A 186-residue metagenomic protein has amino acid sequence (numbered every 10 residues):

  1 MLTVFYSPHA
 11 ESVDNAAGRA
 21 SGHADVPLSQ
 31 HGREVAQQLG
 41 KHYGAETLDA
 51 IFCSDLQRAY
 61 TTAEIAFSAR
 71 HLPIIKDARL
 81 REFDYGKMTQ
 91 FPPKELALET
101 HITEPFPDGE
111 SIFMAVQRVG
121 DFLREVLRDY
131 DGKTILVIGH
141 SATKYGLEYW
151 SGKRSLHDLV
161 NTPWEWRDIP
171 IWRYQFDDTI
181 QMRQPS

Functional and structural regions predicted by a protein language model:
L2, S7-R70, E110-F113: Active-site-proximal alpha-helix that buttresses catalytic centers in soluble enzyme cores
V4, K133-S141: Generic beta-sheet signal
F5, I75-D77, R173: General small-molecule cofactor/ligand-binding pocket signal
E11, S141-A142: Alpha-helix/helix-capping structural signal
G44-T47, V126-K133: Glycine-rich phosphate-binding loop signature in dinucleotide/nucleotide-binding domains
C53-S54, Q117, I138-G139: Short beta-strand scaffold positions
S68-D121, V160: Phosphate-handling substructures
G152-P185: Domain-level recognition of soluble alpha/beta enzyme cores, biased toward histidine phosphatases/phosphomutases
